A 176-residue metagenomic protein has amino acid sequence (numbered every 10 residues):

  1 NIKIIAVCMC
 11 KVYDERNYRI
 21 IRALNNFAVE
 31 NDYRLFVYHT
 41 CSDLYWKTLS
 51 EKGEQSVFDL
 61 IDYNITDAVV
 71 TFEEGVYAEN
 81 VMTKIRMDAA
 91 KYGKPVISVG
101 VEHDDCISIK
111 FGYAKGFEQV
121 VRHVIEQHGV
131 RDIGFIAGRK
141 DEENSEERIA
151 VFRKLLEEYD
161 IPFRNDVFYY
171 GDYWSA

Functional and structural regions predicted by a protein language model:
N1-W46, G53-A176: Bacterial carbohydrate/catabolite-sensing allosteric modules
